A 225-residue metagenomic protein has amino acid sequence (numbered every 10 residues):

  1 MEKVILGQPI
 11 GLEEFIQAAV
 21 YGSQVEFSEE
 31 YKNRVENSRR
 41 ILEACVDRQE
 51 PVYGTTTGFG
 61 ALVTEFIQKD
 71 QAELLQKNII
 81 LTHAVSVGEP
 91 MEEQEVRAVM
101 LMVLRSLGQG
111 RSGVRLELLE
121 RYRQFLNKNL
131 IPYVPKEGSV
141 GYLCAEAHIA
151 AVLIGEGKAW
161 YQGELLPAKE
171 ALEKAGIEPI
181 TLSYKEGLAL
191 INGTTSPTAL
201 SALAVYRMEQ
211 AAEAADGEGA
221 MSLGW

Functional and structural regions predicted by a protein language model:
M1-W225: Conserved, well-structured ligand/cofactor-binding cores
